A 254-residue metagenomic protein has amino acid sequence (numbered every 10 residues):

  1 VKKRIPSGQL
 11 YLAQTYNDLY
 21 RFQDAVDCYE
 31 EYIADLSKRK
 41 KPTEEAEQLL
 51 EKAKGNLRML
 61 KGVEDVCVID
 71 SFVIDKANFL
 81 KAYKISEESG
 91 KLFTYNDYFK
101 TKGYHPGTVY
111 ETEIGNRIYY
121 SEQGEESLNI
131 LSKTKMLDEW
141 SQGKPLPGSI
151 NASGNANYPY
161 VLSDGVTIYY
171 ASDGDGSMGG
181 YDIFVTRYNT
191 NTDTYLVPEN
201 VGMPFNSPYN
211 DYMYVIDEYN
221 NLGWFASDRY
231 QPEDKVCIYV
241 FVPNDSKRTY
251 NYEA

Functional and structural regions predicted by a protein language model:
V1-K2: Alpha-helical adaptor scaffolds
I5-Y11, D18-F22, A34-A254: Short, conserved micro-motifs composed of acidic
